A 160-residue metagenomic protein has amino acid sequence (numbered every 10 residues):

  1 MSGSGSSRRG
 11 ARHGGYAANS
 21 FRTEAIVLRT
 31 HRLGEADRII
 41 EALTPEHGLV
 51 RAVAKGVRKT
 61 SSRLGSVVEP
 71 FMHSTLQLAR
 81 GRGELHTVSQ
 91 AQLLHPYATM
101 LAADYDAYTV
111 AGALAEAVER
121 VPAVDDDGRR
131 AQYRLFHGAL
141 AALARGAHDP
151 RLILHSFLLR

Functional and structural regions predicted by a protein language model:
M1-I39, L43-R160: Non-catalytic alpha-helical scaffolds and adjoining flexible linkers that form interface surfaces for assembly
